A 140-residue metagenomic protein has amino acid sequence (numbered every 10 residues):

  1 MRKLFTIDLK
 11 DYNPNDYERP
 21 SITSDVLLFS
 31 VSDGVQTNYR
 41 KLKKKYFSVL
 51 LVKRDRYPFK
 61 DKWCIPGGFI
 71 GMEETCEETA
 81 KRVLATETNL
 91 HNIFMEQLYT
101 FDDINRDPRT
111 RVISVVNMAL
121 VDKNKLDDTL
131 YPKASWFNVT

Functional and structural regions predicted by a protein language model:
M1-L4, Y12, K60-W63, L126-T140: Nudix hydrolase/Nudix homology domain
R2-D8, K62, A80-A85, F101: Generic detector of short, locally flexible boundary/turn motifs and exposed helical patches
T6-I7, D11-C64, N92: N-terminal strand-loop-strand
K44, E77-K81, A85-T140: Active-site segment of metal-dependent pyrophosphate-handling enzymes, primarily the Nudix hydrolase catalytic core
R54, G67, V139: Active-site donor-binding loop signature of nucleotide-sugar glycosyltransferases
Y57, G71-M72, N105: Glycine-/small-residue-rich active-site loops that bind phosphorylated ligands and cofactors
C64-E73: Short histidine-centered catalytic/ligand-binding loop motif
